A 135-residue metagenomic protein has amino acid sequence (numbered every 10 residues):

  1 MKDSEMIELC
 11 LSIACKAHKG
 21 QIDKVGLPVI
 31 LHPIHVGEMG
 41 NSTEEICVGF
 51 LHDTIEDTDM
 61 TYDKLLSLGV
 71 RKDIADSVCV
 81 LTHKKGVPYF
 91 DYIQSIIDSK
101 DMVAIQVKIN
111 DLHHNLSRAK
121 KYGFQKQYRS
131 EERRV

Functional and structural regions predicted by a protein language model:
M1-R134: Active-site helical microenvironments for divalent-metal-assisted chemistry
